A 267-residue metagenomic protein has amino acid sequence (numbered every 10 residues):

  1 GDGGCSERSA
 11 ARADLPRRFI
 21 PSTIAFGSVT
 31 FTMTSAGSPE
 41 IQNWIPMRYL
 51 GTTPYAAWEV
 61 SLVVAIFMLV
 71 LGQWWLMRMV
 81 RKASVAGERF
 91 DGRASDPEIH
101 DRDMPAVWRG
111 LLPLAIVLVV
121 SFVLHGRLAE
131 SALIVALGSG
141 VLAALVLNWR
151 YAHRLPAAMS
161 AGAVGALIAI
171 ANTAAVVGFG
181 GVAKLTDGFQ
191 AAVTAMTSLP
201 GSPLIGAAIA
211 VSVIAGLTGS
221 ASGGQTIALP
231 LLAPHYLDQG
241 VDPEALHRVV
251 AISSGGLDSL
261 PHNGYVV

Functional and structural regions predicted by a protein language model:
G1, T32-S38, I168, G180-D187 (+2 more regions): Short helix-coil transition sites and intra-membrane helix breaks within transmembrane domains of multi-pass
G1-E7, T173-V176, L199-E244, V250-A251: Hydrophobic alpha-helical transmembrane segments of multi-pass integral membrane proteins, predominantly secondary
C5, S22-M33, W58-I66, P200 (+3 more regions): Transmembrane helix-bundle signature of multi-pass membrane transporters/permeases
R12-I20, A56, W108-R109, A163-I170 (+2 more regions): Membrane-interfacial loop-to-helix junctions in multi-pass transporters
L15-R17, S35-S38, I45-P46, L50-E98 (+1 more regions): Juxtamembrane and boundary regions of transmembrane helices in multi-pass small-molecule transporters and channels
S28-T32, R93-D96, V164-G178, L229-Q239: Small-residue-rich segments of transmembrane alpha-helices in multi-pass membrane proteins, especially helix faces
E59-A157: Long, contiguous bundles of hydrophobic transmembrane helices that form the permeation core of multi-pass
E130-G188, L204, S212-V213: Core transmembrane alpha-helical segments of multi-pass membrane transporters/permeases
